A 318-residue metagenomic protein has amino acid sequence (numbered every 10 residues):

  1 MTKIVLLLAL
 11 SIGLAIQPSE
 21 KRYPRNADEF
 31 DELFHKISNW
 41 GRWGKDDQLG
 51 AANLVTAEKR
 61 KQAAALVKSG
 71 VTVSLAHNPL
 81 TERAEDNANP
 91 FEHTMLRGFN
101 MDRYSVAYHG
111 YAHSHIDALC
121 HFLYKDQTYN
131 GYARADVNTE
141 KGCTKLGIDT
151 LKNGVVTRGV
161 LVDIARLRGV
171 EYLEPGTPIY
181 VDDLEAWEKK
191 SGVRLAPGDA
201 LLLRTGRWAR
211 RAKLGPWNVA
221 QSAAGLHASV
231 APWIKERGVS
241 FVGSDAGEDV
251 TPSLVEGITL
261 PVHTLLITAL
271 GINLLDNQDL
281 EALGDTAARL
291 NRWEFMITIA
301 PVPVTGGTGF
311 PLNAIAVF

Functional and structural regions predicted by a protein language model:
M1-L7: Sec-dependent signal peptide recognition, specifically the positively charged N-region followed immediately by
L8-Q17: Hydrophobic h-region of N-terminal signal peptides that target proteins for export in Gram-negative bacteria
Q17-F318: Active-/binding-site microenvironments in catalytic and ligand-binding cores
